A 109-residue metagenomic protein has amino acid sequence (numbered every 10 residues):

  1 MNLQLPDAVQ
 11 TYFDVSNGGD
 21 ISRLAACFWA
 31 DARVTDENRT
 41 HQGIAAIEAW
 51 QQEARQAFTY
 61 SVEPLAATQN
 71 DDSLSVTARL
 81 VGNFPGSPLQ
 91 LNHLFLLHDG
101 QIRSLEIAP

Functional and structural regions predicted by a protein language model:
M1-S22, A26: Short, low-complexity N-terminal intrinsically disordered segments enriched in polar/charged residues
V15, S22-R23, R39, S61 (+1 more regions): Hydrophobic alpha-helical elements and their junctions with loops/disorder across both membrane and soluble proteins
N17, H41, L80: Short glycine/serine/threonine-biased micro-segments
W29: Helix-to-beta-strand junctions that scaffold the AdoMet/dcAdoMet cofactor pocket in Class I SAM-dependent enzymes
A32-Q42: A short gly/proline-enriched turn/hairpin at secondary-structure junctions
T35, E48-P109: A beta-strand edge to alpha-helix "cap/lid" segment located at domain peripheries
